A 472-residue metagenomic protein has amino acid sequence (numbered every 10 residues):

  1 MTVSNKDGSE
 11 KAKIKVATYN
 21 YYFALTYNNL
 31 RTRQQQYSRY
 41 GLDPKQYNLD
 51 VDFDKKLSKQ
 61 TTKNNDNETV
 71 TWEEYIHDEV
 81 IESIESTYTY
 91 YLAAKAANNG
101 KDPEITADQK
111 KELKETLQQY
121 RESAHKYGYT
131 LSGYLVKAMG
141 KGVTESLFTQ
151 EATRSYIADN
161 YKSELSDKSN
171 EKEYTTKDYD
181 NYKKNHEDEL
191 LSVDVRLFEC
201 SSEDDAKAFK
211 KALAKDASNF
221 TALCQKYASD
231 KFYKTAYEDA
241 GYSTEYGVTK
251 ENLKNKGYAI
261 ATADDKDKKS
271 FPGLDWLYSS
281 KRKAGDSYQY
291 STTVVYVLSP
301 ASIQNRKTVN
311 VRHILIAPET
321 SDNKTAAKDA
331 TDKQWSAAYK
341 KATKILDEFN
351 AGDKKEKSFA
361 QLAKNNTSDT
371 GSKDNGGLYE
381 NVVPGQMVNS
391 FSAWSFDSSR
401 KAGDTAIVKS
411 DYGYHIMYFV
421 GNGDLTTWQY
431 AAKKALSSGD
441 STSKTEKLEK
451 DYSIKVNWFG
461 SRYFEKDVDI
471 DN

Functional and structural regions predicted by a protein language model:
M1-L147: N-terminal targeting/tethering segments
M1-V3, I314-I316, I345: Hydrophobic aliphatic residue packing
A17, Y21-A24, E74, D78-E82 (+21 more regions): Solvent-exposed, polar/charged alpha-helical surfaces in well-ordered, non-transmembrane soluble domains, broadly
T26, T367, S410: Ser/Thr-centric signal marking residues that sit in or immediately flank functional binding/regulatory motifs
E104-D108, E112, Y174, K357-S358 (+1 more regions): Alpha-helix N-cap and coil->helix boundary residues
Y134-K211, K250-K340, P384-N472: PPIase-associated folding chaperone regions across multiple families
A208-K266, K340-N389, V420-G421: Peptidyl-prolyl cis-trans isomerase
